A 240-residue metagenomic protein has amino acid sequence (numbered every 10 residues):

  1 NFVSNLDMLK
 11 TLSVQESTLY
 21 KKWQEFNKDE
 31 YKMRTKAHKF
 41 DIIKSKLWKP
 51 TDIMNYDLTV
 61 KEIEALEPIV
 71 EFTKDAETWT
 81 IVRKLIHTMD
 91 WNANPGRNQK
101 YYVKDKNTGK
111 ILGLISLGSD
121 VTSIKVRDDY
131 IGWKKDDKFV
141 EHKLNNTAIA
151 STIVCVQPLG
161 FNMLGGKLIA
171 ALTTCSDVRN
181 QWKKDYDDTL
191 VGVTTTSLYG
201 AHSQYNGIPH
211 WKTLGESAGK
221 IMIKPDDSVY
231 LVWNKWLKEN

Functional and structural regions predicted by a protein language model:
N1-I53, S217, N234-N240: An acidic, glycine-rich, mixed-charge low-complexity segment common to nucleic-acid enzymes
S4-S13, L19, K74-A76, T80-R83 (+3 more regions): Acyl-donor binding region in acyl/amide transferases
R34-N107: Short amphipathic alpha-helix that is part of the acyltransferase structural core
